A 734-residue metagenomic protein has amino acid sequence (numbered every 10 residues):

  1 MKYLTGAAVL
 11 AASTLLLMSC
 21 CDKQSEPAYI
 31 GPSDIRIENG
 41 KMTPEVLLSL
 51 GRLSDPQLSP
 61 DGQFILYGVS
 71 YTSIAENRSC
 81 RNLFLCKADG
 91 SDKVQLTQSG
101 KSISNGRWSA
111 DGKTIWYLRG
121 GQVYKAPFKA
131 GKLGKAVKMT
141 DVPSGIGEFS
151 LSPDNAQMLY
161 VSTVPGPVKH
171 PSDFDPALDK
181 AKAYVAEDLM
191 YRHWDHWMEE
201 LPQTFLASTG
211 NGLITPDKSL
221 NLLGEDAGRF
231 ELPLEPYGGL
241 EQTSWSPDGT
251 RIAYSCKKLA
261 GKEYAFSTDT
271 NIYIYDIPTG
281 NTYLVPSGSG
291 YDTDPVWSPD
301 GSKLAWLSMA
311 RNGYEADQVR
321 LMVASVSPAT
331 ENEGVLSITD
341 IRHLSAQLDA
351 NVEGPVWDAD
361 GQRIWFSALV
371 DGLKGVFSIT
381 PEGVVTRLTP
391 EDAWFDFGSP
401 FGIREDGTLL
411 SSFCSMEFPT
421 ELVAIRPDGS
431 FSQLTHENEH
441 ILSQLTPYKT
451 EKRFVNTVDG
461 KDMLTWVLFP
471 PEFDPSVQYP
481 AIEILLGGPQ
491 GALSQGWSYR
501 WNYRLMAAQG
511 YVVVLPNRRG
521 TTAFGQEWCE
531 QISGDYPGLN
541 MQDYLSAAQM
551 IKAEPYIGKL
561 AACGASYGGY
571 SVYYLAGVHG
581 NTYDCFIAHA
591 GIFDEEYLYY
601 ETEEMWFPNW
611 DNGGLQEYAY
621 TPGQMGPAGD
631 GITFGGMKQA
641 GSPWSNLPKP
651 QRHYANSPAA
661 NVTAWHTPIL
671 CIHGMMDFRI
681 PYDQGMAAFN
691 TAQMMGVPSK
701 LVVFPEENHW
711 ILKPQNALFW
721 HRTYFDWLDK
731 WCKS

Functional and structural regions predicted by a protein language model:
L17-C20: C-terminal motif of bacterial Sec signal peptides marking the signal peptidase cleavage site
E26-I30, C80-R81, T163-I214, K218-E225 (+5 more regions): Predominantly five- to eight-bladed beta-propeller fold
L50-I65, G100-W116, P143-M158, Y191-T204 (+8 more regions): Conserved beta-propeller blade repeats
D55-Q57, L159-V161, Y184-V185, M190-Q203 (+9 more regions): Non-catalytic accessory segments flanking enzyme active sites
A75-R81, L118, H196-E200, E263-T270 (+3 more regions): Short, solvent-exposed loop/turn segments at conserved positions within beta-propeller repeat blades
K87-S91, P127-K132, T209-L213, D276-G280 (+3 more regions): Short loop/turn segments that connect beta-strands within beta-propeller blades
E437-K559, A565-S566, Y600, E604: Cap/lid segment of the alpha/beta-hydrolase catalytic domain
L515-S734: Active-site-proximal cap/loop segments of hydrolase catalytic domains
